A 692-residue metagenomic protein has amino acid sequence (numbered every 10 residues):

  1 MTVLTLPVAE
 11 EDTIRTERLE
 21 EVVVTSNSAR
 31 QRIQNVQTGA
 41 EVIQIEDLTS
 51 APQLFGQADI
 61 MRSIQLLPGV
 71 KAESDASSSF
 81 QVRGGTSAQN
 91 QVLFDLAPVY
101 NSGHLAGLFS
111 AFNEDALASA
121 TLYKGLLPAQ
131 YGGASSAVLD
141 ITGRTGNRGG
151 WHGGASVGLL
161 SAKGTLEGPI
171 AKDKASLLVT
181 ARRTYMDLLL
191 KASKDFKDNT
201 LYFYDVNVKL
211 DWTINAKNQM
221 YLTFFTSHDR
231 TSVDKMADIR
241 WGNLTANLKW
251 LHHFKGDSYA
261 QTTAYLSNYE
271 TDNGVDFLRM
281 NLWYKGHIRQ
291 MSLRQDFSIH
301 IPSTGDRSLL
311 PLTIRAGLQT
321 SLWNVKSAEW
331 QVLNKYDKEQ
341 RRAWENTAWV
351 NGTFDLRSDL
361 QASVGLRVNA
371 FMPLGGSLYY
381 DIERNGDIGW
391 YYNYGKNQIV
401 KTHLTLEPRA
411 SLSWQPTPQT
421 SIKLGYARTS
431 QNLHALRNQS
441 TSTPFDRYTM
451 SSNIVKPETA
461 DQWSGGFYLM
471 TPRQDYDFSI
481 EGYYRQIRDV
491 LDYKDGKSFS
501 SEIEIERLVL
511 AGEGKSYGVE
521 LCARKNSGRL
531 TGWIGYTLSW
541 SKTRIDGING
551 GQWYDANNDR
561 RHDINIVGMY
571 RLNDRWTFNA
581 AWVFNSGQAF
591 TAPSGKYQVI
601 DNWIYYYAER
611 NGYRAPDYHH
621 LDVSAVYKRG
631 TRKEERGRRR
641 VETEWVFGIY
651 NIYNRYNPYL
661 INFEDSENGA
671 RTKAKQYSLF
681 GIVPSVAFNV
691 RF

Functional and structural regions predicted by a protein language model:
T2-P52, M61, S87, I480: Short, acidic, small-residue-rich periplasmic hinge/interaction motif at the N-terminus of Gram-negative outer-membrane
N35-N90, F94-L127, V138, R144: Periplasmic N-terminal accessory/gating domains of Gram-negative outer-membrane beta-barrel systems
Q91, S119-Q130, A134-R144, W151-T213 (+1 more regions): Predominantly transmembrane beta-strands of Gram-negative outer membrane beta-barrel pores used for transport
V208-H228, R240-G386, S479-G482, W533: Face-selective signature of the C-terminal outer-membrane beta-barrel domain
E270, L322-E329, M372-W390, W414-W463 (+3 more regions): Surface-exposed extracellular loop regions of Gram-negative outer-membrane beta-barrel proteins, predominantly
Q290-R294, E345-W349, M450-K456, Q462 (+3 more regions): Outer membrane beta-barrel strand-and-loop segments of large Gram-negative receptors, especially TonB-dependent
Y483-Q486, I505-S594: Gram-negative outer-membrane beta-barrel transporters
R575, F584-D601, H620, V626-F692: C-terminal beta-signal and adjacent terminal beta-strands/loops of Gram-negative outer-membrane beta-barrel proteins
